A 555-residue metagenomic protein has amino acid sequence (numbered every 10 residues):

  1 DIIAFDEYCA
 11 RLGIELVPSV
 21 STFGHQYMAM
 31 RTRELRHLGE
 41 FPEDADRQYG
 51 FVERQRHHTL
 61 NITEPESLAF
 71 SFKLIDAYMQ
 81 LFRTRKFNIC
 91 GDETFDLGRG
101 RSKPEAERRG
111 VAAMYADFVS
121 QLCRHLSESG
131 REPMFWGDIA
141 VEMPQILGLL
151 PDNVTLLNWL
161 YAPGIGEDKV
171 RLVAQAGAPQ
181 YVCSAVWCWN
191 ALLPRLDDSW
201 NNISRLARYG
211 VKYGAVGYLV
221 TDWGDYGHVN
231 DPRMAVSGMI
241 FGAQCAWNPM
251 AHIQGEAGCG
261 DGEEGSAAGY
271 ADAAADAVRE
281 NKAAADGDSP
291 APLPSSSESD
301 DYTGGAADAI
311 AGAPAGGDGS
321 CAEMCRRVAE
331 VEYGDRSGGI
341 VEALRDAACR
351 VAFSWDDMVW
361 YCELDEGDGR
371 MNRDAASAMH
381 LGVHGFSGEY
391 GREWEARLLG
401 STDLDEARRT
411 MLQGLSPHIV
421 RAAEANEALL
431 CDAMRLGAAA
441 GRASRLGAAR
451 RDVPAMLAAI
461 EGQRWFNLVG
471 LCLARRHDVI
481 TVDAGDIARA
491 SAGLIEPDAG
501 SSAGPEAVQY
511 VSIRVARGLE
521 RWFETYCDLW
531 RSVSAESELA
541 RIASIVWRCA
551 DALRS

Functional and structural regions predicted by a protein language model:
D1-E15, Q26-E66, N88, E93-A113: Aromatic- and acidic-residue-enriched carbohydrate-binding clefts of CAZyme catalytic domains
A4-E7, G13, R31, P65-Q80 (+3 more regions): Substrate-binding groove of N-acetylhexosamine-processing glycoside hydrolases
S21-T22, W223: Short, ordered loop/turn segments at secondary-structure junctions
